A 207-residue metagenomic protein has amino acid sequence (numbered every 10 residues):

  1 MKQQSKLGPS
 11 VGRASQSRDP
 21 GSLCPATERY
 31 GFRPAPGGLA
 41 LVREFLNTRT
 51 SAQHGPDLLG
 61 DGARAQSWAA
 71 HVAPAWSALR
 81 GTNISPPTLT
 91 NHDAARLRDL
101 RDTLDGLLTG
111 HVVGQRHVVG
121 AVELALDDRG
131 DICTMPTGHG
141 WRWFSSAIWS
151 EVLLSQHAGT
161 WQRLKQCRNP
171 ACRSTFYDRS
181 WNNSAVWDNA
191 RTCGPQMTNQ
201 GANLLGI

Functional and structural regions predicted by a protein language model:
M1-Y177, G206: Short helix-coil boundary/hinge micro-motifs
S180-N182, Q200-G201: C-terminal structured interaction module
N183-P195: Cysteine-rich micro-motifs
P195-I207: Short metal-binding segments enriched for Cys and/or His
